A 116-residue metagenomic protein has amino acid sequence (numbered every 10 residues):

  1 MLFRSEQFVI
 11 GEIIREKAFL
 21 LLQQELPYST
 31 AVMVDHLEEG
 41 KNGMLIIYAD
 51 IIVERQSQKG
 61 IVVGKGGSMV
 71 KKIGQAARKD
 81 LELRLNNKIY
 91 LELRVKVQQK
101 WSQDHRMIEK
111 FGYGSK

Functional and structural regions predicted by a protein language model:
E6, A31, G67-S68: Short capping/connector residues at structural and topological boundaries
Q7, G11-R15, V70-G74: Amphipathic alpha-helical transducer elements in NTP-driven molecular machines
R15-Q24, A31: C-terminal output/effector regions of signal-responsive regulators
P27, N42-K116: C-terminal effector/interaction modules appended to NTPase cores
